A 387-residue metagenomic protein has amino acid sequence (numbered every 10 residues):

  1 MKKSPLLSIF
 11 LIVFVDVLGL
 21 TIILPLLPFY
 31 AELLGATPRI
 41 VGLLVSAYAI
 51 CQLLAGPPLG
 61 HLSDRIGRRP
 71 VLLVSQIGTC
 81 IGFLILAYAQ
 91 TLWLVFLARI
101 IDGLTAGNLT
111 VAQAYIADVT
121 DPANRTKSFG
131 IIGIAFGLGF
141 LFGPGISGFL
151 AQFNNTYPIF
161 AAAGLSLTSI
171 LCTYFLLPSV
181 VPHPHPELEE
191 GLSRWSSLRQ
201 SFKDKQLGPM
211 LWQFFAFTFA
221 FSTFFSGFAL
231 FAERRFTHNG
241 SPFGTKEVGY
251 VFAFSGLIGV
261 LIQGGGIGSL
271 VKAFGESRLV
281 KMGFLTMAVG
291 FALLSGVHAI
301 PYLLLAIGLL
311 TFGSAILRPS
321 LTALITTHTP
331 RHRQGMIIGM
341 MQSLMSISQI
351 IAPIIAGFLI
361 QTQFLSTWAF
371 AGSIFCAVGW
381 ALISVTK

Functional and structural regions predicted by a protein language model:
K2-K3, P178-W212: Juxtamembrane intracellular "pre-TM" segments in multi-pass secondary transporters
T21, A49-P57, G107, F140-L141 (+3 more regions): Residue-level signature of mid-helix packing/kink "hotspots" within the transmembrane helices of 12-pass Major
P25-R39, S226-E247: Short amphipathic helix-loop junctions that connect adjacent transmembrane helices in Major Facilitator Superfamily/SLC
G35, G67, Y88-W93, G296-H298: Helix-breaking motifs and short loop linkers at transmembrane-helix boundaries and internal kinks in secondary membrane
G56-G67, I262-E276, I360: Helix-to-loop junctions at the C-terminal end of transmembrane segments in multipass secondary transporters
P70-I85, R278-L293: Structural signature of the two symmetry-related core transmembrane helices
A98-G137: Cytoplasmic helix-loop-helix junction between adjacent transmembrane helices in 12-TM secondary transporters
I131-Y174: Helix-loop-helix hairpin linking two adjacent transmembrane segments in secondary transporters
